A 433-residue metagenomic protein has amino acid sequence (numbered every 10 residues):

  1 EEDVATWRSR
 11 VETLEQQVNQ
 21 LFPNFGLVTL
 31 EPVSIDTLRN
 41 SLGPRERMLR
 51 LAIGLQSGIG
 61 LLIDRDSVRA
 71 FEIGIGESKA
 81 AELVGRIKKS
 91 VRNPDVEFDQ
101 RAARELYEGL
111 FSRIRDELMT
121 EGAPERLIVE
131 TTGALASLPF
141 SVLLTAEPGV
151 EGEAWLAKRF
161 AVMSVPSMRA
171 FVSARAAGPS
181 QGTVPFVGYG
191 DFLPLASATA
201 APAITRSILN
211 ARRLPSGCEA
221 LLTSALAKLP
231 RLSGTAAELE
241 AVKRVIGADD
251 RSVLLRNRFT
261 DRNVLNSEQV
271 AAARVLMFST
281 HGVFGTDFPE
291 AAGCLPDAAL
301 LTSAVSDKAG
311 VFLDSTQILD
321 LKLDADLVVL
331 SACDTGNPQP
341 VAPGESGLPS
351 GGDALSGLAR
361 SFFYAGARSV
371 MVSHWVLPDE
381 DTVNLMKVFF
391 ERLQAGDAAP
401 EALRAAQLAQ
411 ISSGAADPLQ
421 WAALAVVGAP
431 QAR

Functional and structural regions predicted by a protein language model:
E1-S9, A81, L232: Short N-terminal signal/transit or membrane-insertion segments and the immediately adjacent low-complexity/disordered
D3-Q17, N24: Charged, solvent-exposed faces of alpha-helical coiled-coils
F22-R433: Catalytic cores of enzymes
